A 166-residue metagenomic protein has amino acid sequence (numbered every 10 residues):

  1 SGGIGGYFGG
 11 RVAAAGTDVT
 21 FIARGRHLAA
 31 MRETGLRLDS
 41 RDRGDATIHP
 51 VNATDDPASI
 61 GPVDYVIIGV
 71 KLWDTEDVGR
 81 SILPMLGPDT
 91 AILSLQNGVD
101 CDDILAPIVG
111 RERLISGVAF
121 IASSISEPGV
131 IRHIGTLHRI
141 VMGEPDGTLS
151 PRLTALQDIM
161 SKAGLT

Functional and structural regions predicted by a protein language model:
S1-S40: NAD(P)+-binding Rossmann beta1-loop-alpha1 motif at the extreme N-terminus of oxidoreductases
A15, T34, P88-D89, K162-A163: Structured helix-beta-strand junction loops
F21-A23, R80-I82, R152: Flavin (primarily FAD) cofactor-binding/catalytic cores of flavoenzymes
H27, D74, D100-C101, T148-R152: Short phosphate-engaging motifs
A30, M85, I108-I115, S126-T166: Internal alpha-helical scaffold of NAD(P)-dependent oxidoreductase catalytic cores
R41-I48, P145: Active-site-adjacent segment of FAD-dependent monooxygenases/related oxidoreductases
A46-V130: Rossmann-like NAD(P)(H) cofactor-binding subdomain of soluble oxidoreductases
